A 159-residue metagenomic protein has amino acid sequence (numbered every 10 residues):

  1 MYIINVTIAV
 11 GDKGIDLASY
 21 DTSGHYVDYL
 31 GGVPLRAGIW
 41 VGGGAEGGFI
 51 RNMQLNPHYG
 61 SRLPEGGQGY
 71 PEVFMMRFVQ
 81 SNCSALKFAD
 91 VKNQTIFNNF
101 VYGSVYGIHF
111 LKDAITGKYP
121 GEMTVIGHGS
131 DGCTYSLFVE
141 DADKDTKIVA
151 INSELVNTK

Functional and structural regions predicted by a protein language model:
M1-K159: Extracellular/periplasmic carbohydrate-active domains that bind, remodel, or depolymerize complex polysaccharides
